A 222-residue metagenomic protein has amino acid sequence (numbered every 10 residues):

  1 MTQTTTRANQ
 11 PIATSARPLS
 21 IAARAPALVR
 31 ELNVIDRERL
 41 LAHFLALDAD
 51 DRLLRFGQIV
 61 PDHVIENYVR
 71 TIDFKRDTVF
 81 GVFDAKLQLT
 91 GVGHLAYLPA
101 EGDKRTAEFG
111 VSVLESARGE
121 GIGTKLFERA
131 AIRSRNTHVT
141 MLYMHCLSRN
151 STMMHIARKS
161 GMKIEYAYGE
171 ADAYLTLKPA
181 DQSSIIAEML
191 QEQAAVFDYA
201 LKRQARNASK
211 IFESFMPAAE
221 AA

Functional and structural regions predicted by a protein language model:
M1-P26, R135, H145-A222: Terminal substrate-recognition subdomain of acyl/acetyltransferases
L28-R39: A short beta-loop-alpha structural element at the N-terminal edge of CoA-dependent acyl/N-acetyltransferase catalytic
V34, A42-G57: Helix-loop element at the rim of GNAT/NAT acetyltransferase active sites that forms part of the acceptor-substrate
G57-R105, L114: Acetyl-CoA-dependent GNAT
F83, G110-G119, L147: A short, internal acetyl-CoA/4′-phosphopantetheine-binding micro-motif in the GNAT/acyltransferase core
L95-L98, I122, S148, M162: Basic nucleic-acid-binding interfaces
V113, G119-S134, M141, M153-K159: Conserved acetyl-CoA-binding loop-helix of GNAT-fold acetyltransferases
